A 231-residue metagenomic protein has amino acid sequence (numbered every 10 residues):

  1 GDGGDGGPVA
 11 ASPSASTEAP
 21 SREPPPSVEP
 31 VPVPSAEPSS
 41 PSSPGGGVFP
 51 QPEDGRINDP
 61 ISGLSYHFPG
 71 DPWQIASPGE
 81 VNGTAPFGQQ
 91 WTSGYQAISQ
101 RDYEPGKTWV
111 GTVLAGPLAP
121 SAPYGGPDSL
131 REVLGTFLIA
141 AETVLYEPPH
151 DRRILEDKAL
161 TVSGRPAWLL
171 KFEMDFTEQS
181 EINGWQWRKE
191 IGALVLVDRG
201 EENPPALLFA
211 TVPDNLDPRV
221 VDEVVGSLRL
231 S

Functional and structural regions predicted by a protein language model:
G1-E37, P44-G45: Hydrophobic single-pass membrane-targeting/anchoring helices
P34-S231: Solvent-exposed, non-transmembrane segments of extracytoplasmic/periplasmic domains
